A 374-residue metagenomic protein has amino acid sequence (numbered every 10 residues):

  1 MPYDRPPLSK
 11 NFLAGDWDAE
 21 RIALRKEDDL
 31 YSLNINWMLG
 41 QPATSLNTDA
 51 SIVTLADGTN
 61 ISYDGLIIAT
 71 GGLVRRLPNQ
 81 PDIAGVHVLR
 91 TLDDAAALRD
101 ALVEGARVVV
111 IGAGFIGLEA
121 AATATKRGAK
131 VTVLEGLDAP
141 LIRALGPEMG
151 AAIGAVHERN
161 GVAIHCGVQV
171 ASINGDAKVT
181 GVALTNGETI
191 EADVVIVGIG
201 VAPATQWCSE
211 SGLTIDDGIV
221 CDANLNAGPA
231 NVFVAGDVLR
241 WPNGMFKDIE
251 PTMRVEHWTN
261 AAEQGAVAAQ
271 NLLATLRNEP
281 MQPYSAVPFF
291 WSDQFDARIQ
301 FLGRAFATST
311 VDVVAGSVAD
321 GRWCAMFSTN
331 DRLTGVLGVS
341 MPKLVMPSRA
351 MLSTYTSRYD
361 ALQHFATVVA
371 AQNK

Functional and structural regions predicted by a protein language model:
M1-N36, T123-L145: Beta1-alpha1 glycine-rich phosphate/pyrophosphate-binding loop at the start of Rossmann-like nucleotide-binding domains
S9, V238-P342: Mid-to-C-terminal Rossmann-like scaffold of FAD/NAD(P)H-dependent oxidoreductases
A23-V109, A183-T185, I196-G198, P203 (+1 more regions): FAD-binding core/adjacent interface of flavoenzyme oxidoreductases
W37-T54, I61, R127-A223: A Rossmann-like FAD-binding core segment of flavoenzymes
A84-V103, A177-A183, E188-V267: FAD-site-proximal beta/loop scaffold in flavoenzymes
I116: Hydrophobic/small residue at the entry helix of a nucleotide-binding pocket
N186-T214, F295-K374: C-terminal catalytic lobe of FAD-dependent flavoproteins
